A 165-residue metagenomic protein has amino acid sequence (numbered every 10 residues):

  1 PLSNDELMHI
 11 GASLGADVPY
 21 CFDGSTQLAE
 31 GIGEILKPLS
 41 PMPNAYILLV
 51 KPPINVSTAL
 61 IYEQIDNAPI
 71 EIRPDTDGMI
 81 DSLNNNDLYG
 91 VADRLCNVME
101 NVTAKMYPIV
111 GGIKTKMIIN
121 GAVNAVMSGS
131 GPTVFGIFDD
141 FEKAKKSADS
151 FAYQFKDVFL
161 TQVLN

Functional and structural regions predicted by a protein language model:
P1-L28: Contiguous, small/hydrophobic- and glycine-enriched helical/loop subdomains that border and often "cap" functional
D23, L28-N124, D139-E142, A148-A152 (+2 more regions): Conserved, helical-rich catalytic subdomain that frames metal- and/or nucleotide-binding sites in enzyme alpha/beta
P132-T133: Conserved glycine-rich beta-strand-loop-beta hairpin in the small C-terminal domain of fold type I
G136: Conserved SAM-binding motif I beta-strand of class I
